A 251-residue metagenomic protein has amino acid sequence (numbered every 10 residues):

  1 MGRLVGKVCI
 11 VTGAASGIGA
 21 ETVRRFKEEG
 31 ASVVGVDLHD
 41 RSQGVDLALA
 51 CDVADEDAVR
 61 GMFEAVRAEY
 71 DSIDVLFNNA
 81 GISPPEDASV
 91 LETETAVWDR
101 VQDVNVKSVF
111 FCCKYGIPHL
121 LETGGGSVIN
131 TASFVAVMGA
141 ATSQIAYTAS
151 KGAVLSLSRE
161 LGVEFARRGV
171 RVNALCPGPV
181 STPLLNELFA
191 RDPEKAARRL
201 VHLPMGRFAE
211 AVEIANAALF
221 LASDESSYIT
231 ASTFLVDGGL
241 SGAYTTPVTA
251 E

Functional and structural regions predicted by a protein language model:
G2-V33: Canonical Rossmann dinucleotide-binding motif of NAD(H)/NADP(H)-dependent dehydrogenases/reductases, specifically
D87, L219, T230-E251: Short C-terminal tail/terminal secondary-structure segment of NAD(P)H-dependent dehydrogenase/reductase domains
D87-V90, E94-D99, R199: Substrate-binding pocket helix/loop in short-chain dehydrogenase/reductase
C113, S150, S158: Active-site helix of classical SDR
P118, V163-R167, S227: Alpha-helical segment proximal to the catalytic Tyr-Lys
S133: Residue(s) in the substrate-gating loop at a strand-loop-helix junction that position the organic substrate next
A174, E194-E225, I229, V236-G238: C-terminal helical subdomain
